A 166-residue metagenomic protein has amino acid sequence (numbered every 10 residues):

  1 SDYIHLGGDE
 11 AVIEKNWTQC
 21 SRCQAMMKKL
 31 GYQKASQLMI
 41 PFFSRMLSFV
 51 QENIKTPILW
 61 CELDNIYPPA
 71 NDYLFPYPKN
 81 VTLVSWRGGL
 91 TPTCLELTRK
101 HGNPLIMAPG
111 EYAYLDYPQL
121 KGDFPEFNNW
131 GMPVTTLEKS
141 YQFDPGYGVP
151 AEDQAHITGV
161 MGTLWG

Functional and structural regions predicted by a protein language model:
D2-Y3, E10, A25-G166: Substrate-binding groove of N-acetylhexosamine-processing glycoside hydrolases
I13-R22: Short acidic/His/Gly/Ser-rich catalytic and metal-binding motifs that mark active-site loops of diverse hydrolases
